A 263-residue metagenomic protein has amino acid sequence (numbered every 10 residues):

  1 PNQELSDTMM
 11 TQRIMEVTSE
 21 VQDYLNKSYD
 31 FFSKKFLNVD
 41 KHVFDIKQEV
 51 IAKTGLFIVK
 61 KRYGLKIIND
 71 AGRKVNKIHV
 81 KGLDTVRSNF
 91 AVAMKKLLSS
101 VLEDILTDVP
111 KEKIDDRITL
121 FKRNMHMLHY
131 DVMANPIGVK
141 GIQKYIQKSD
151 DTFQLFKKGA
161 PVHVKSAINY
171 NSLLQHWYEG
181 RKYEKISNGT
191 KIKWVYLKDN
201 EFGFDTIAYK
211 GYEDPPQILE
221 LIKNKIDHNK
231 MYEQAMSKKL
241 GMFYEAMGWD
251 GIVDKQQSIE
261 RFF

Functional and structural regions predicted by a protein language model:
N2-F263: DNA-dependent DNA polymerase catalytic subunits
